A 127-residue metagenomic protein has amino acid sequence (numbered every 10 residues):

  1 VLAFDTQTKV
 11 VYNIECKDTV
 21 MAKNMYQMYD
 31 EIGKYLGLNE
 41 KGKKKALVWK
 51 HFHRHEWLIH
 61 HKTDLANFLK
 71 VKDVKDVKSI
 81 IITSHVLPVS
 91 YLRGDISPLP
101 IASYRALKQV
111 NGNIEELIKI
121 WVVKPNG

Functional and structural regions predicted by a protein language model:
A3-G127: Intrinsically disordered, low-complexity Ser/Thr/Pro/Gly-rich regulatory segments
